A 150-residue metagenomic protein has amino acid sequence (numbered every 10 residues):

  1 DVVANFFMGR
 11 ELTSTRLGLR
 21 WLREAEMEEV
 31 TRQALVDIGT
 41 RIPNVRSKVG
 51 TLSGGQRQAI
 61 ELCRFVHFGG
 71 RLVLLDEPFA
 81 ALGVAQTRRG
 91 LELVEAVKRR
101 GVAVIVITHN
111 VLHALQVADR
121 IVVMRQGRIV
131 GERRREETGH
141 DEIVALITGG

Functional and structural regions predicted by a protein language model:
D1-G150: Glycine-rich phosphate-binding loops of nucleotide-dependent enzymes
